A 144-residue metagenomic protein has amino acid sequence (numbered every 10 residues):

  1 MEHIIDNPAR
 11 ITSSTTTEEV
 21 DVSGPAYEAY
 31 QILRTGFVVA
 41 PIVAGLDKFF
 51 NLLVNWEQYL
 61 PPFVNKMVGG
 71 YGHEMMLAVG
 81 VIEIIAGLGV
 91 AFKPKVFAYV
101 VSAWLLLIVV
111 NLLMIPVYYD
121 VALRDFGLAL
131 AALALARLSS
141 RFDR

Functional and structural regions predicted by a protein language model:
E2-R144: Membrane-interface extramembranous regions
